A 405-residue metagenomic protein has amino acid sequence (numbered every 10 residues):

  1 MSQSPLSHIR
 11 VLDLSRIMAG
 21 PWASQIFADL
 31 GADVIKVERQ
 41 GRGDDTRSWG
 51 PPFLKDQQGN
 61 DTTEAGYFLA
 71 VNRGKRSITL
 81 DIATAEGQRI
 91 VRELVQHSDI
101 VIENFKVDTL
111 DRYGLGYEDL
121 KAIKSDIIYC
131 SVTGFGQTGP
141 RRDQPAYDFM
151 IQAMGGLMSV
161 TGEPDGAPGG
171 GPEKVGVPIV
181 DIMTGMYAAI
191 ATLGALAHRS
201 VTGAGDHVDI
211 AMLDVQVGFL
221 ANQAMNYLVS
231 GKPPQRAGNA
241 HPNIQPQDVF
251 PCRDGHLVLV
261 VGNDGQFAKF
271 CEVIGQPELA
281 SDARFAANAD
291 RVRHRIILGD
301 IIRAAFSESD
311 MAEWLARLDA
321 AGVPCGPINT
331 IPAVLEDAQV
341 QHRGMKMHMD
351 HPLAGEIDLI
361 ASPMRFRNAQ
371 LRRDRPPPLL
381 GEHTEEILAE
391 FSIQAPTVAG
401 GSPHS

Functional and structural regions predicted by a protein language model:
M1-A191, A195-V201, L379, H383-S405: N-terminal helix-loop segment corresponding to the beta1-alpha1 unit of nucleotide/adenylate-binding folds
M1-R10, P251-C252, A333-S405: Terminal low-complexity tails and localization/encapsulation signals of metabolic enzymes
G41, F135-G136, M212-V217, D254 (+2 more regions): Glycine-rich beta-alpha junction loops
G59-N60, F68, A237-P242, Q247-V249 (+3 more regions): Short Gly/Pro-enriched turn/cap motifs at secondary-structure boundaries
Q137, A167-P178, S200-Q216, Q235-P242 (+1 more regions): Conserved Rossmann-fold dehydrogenase catalytic segment
D165-G166, G185-G205, G218-S230, C271-E278: Oxidoreductase and adenylate-handling cofactor-binding alpha/beta cores
N243-A321, C325, H404: Aromatic-enriched alpha-helical interface/lid elements that frame and gate functional surfaces
D319-V340: Conserved PLP cofactor-binding pocket of PLP-dependent enzymes
